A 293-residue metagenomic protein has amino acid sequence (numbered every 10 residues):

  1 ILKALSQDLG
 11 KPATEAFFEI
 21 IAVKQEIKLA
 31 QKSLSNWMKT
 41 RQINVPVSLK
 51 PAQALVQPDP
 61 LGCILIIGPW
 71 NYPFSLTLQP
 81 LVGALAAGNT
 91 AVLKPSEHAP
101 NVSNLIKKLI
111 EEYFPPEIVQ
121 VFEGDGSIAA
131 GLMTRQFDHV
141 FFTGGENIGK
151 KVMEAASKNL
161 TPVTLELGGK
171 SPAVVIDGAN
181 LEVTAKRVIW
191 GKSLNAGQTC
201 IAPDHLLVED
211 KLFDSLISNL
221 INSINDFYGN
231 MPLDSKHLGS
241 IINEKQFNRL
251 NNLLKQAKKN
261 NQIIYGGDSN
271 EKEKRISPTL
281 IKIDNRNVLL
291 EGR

Functional and structural regions predicted by a protein language model:
I1-L55: N-terminal Rossmann-like NAD(P)+-binding subdomain of aldehyde/semialdehyde dehydrogenases
E19, E26, C63-I66, V163 (+1 more regions): Residue-level recognition of specific faces of alpha-helices
K39-C63, K259, G267-S269, I276: Terminal low-complexity tails and localization/encapsulation signals of metabolic enzymes
P46-V183: Rossmann-like NAD(P) dinucleotide-binding subdomain of oxidoreductase/dehydrogenase enzymes
N147-L289: ALDH superfamily catalytic-core signature
G292-R293: C-terminal lobe/hinge of AMP-binding adenylation domains
